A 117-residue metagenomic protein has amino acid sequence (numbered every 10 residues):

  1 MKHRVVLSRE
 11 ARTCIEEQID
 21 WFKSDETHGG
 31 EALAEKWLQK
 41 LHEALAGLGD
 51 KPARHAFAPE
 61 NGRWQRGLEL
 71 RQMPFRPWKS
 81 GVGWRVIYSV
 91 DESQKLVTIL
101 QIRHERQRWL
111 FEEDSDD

Functional and structural regions predicted by a protein language model:
M1-A44: Arg/Lys-rich, positively charged N-terminal/basic patches that mediate binding to nucleic acids
R4, F75-D117: Enriched for short, Lys/Arg-rich terminal
G30-L38, R66-M73, W84: Glycine-rich, flexible loop segments associated with nucleotide phosphate handling
E31, A56-E60, F111: Short, hydrophobic secondary-structure boundary micro-motifs
E43-R54, E92-L96, E105: Short, charged/polar surface micro-motifs in flexible loops or helix N-caps
A46-K79: A short, surface-exposed loop/turn module that caps and links secondary-structure elements
